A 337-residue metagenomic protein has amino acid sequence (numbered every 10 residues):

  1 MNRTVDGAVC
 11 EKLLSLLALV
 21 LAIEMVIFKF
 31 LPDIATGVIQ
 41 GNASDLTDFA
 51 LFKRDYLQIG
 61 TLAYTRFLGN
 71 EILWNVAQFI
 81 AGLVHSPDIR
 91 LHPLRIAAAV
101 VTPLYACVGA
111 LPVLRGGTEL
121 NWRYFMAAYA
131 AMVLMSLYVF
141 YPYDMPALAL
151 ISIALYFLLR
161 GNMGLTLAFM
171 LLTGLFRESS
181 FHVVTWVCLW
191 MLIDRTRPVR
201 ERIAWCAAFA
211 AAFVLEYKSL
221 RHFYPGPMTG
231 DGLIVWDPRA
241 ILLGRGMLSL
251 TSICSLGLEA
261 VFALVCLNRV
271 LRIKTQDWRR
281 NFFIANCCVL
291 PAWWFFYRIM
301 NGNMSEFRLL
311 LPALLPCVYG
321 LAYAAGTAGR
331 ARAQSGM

Functional and structural regions predicted by a protein language model:
A22-A63, N75-F79: Extracytoplasmic loop-helix module adjacent to an early transmembrane segment
M25-P32, Y64, N70-I80, R200-I273 (+1 more regions): Membrane-lumen/periplasm interface segments of specific transmembrane helices in polyprenyl phosphate-linked
I96-T118: Transmembrane-helix motifs of polytopic, lipid-linked glycan transferases
A106-P112, S255-R280, P291-W294, G320-L321: Hydrophobic, aromatic-rich transmembrane alpha-helices and their immediate juxtamembrane boundary segments
A110-V133, A149: Transmembrane-helix signature of polytopic, membrane-embedded enzymes that assemble or transfer cell-envelope glycans
Y124-Y129, D277-I299: Transmembrane alpha-helix segments characteristic of polytopic inner-membrane glycan-assembly/cell-envelope
L134-I153, F176, L309-L310: Multi-pass, polyprenyl lipid-linked donor-dependent membrane glycosyltransferases
S152-F157, G164-E178, V183-W190, A207-A212: Membrane-interface alpha helices of multi-pass inner-membrane proteins
